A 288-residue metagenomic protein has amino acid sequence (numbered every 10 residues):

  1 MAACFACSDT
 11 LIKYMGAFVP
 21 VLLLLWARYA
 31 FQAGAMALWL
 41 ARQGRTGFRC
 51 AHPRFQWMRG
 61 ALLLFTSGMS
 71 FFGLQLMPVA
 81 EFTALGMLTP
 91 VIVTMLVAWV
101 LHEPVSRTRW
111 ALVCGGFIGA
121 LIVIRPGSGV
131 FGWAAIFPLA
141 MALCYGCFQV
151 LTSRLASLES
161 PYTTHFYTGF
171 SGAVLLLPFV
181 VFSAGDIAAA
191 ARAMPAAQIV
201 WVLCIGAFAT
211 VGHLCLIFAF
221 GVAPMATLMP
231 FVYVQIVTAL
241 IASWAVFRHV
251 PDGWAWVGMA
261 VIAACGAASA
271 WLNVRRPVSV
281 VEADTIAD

Functional and structural regions predicted by a protein language model:
F18-F65, C144-F148, Y167-A184: Transmembrane alpha-helices of multi-pass small-molecule transport proteins
V21, M36, V130-A196, V280-D288: Transmembrane alpha-helical segments that form core, pore/gating elements of small-molecule transporters/exporters
L23-A30, F72-H102, M225-S243: Specific alpha-helical transmembrane segments that line the substrate/conduction pathway and gating interfaces
A33-H52, A120-V130, A173-A197, A245 (+1 more regions): Membrane-interface helix-cap regions at the ends of transmembrane helices in multi-pass membrane proteins
L40, R45-F71, W133-A140, A190-V211 (+1 more regions): Loop-to-transmembrane-helix transition segments
T83-G86, H102-I122, S128, G132-A135 (+1 more regions): Loop-to-transmembrane alpha-helix entry segments
T83-L88, L155-S171, H213-W244: Helix-helix packing/entry segments at the starts of transmembrane helices
Y233, V237-D288: C-terminal-most transmembrane helix of multi-pass membrane proteins
